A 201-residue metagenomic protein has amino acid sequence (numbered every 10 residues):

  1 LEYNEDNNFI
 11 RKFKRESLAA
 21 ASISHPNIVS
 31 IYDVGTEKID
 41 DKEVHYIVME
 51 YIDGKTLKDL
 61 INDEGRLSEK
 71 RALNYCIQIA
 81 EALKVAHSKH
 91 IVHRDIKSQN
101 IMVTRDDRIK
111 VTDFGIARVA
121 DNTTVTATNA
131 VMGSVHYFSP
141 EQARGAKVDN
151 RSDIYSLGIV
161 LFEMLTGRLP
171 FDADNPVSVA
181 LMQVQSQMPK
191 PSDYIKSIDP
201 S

Functional and structural regions predicted by a protein language model:
L1-S22: AlphaC helix of the eukaryotic protein kinase fold
R15, I23-N27, V131, V184: Flexible N-lobe loop architecture of eukaryotic-like protein kinase catalytic domains
V34: Activation-segment/catalytic-loop signature of the eukaryotic protein kinase fold
D40-T56, L60: Conserved short submotifs of the Hanks-type protein kinase catalytic core that shape the nucleotide-binding pocket
Y75-C76: Activation segment signature within eukaryotic-like protein kinase domains
I79-I91: Protein kinase catalytic-loop region centered on the HRD/HxD motif
H136-S201: C-terminal lobe helix-coil module of Hanks-type protein kinase domains
